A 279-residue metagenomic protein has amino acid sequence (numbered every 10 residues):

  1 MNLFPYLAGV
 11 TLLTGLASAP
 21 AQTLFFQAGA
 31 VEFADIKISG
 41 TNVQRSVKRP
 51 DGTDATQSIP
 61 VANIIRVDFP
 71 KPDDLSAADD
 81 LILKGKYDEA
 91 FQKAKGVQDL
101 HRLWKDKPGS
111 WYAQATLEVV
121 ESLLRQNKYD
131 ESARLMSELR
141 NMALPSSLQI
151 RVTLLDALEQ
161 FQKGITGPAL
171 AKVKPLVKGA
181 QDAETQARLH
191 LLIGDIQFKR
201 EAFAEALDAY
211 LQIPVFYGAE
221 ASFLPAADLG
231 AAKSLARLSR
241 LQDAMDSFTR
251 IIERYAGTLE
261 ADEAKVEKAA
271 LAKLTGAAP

Functional and structural regions predicted by a protein language model:
S18-M142, T153-L154, Q160-Q162, L191-L192 (+2 more regions): Compositionally biased alpha-helical segments
D68, S110, S147, E184 (+2 more regions): Residue signature of alpha-solenoid helical repeat architecture, marking inter-repeat boundaries and helix-start
L144, R151-G230: Alpha-helical adaptor scaffolds
Y210-V215, S239-L259, V266-A269: TPR/TPR-like (Sel1-like) alpha-helical repeat modules
